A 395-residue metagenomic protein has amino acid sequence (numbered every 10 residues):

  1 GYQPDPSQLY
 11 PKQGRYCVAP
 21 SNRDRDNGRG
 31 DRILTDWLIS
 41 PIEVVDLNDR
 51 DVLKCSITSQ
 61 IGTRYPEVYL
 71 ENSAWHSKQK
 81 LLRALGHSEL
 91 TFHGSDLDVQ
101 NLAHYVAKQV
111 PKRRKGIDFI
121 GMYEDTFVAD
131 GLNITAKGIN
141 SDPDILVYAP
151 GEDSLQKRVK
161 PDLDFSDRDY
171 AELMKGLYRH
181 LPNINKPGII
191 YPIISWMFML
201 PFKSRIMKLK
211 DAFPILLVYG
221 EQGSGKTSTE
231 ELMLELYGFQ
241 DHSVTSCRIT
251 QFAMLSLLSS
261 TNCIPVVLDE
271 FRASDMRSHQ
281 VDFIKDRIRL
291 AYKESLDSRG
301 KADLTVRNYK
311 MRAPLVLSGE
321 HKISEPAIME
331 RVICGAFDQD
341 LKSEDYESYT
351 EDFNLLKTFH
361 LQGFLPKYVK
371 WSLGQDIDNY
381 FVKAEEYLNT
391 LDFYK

Functional and structural regions predicted by a protein language model:
G1-G188, S256-L257, N262, S278: Conserved glycine-centered beta->alpha loop in an early N-terminal alpha/beta scaffold
D144-S243: P-loop NTPase catalytic core of nucleic-acid-dependent motor ATPases
T229-V281: AAA+/P-loop NTPase substrate/partner-engagement loops
S259-T261, R299-L317: AAA+/SF3 P-loop NTPase mechanochemical coupling elements
D269, R312-E320, C334-A336: Structural recognition of the conserved hydrophobic beta-strand(s) that form the central parallel beta-sheet of P-loop
R272-A273, R289, K322: Catalytic acidic motif of RecA-like/P-loop NTPases
V281-G300: Conserved catalytic/switch belt of AAA+ P-loop NTPases
Y309-M311, P326-K395: Phosphate-sensing "switch" segment of ASCE/P-loop ATPases
